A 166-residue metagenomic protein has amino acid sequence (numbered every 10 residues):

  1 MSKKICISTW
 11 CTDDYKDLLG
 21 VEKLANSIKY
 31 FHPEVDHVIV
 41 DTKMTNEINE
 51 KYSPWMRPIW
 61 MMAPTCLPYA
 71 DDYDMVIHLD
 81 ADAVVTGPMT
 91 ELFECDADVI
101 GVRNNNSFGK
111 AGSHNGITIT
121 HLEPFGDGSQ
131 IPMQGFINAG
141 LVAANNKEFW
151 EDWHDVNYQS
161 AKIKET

Functional and structural regions predicted by a protein language model:
M1-W55, D71-D72: N-terminal anchoring/stem segment of glycosyltransferases
K4, V76-D80, F136-L141: Extracellular structured ligand-interaction cores
L19, N49, G87-M89, C95 (+1 more regions): Short glycine-/acidic-enriched loop or helix-start segments at secondary-structure transitions that form or flank
V21, A25, G112-S113, H121: Short, highly selective alpha-helical patches that border small-molecule cofactor pockets in redox/cofactor-processing
K43, A70, N145-F149: Short loop segments at secondary-structure junctions
M61-N115: GT-A fold catalytic core of metal-dependent nucleotide-sugar glycosyltransferases, centered on the diacidic
T118-M133: Short, flexible, basic/aromatic active-site loop/helix in glycosyltransferases
P132-T166: Catalytic core and acceptor-binding pocket of nucleotide-sugar-dependent glycosyltransferases
